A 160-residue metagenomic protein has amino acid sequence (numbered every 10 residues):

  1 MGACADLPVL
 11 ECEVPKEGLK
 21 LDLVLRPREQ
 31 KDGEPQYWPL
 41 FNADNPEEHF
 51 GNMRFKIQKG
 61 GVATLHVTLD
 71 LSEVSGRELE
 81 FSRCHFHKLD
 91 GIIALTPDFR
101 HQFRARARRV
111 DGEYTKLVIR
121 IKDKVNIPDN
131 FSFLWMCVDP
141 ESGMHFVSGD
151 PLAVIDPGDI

Functional and structural regions predicted by a protein language model:
G2-C4: Ser/Thr/Pro-rich, charge-biased intrinsically disordered regulatory regions of eukaryotic nuclear proteins
E11-K59: N-terminal edge beta-strand
D22, T64-T68, V118, S132-L134: Beta-strand secondary-structure signal
R26-R28, L40, D70-S72, F86-L89 (+2 more regions): Predominantly extracellular/luminal cell-surface or secreted proteins
A43-H49, G91-I93, P97, V110: Surface-exposed intrinsically disordered loops and tails
E48-D90: Short, well-structured hydrophobic secondary-structure segments
F99-H101: Short, solvent-exposed loop/linker segments at beta-strand-coil boundaries, enriched for Pro/Gly and Ser/Thr
F103-I160: Extracellular/periplasmic metallocenter environments
